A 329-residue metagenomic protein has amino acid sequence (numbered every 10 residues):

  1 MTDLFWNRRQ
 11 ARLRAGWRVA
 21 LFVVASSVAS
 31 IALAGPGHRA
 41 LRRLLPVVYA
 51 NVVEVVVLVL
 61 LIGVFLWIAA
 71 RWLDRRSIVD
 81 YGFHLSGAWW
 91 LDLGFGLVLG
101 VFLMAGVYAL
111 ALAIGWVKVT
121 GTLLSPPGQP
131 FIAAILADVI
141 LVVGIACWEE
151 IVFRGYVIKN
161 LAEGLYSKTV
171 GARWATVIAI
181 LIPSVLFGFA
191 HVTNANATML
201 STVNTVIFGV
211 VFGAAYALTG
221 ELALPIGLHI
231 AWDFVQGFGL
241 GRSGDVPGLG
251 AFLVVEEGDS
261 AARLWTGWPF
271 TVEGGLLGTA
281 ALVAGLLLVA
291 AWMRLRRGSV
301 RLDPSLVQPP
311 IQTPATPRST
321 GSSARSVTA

Functional and structural regions predicted by a protein language model:
M1-W90, F234-A329: N-terminal, membrane-interfacial amphipathic/helix-forming hydrophobic leader that caps and precedes the first
V56-L61, I135-V139, V152, V203-V210: Membrane-embedded alpha-helical segments of multi-pass membrane proteins, especially the transmembrane helices
W72-R76, A105-T120: Transmembrane alpha-helix boundary signature
G94, V98, I182, L186 (+4 more regions): Hydrophobic residues within alpha-helical transmembrane segments of multi-pass solute transporters/permease subunits
L97, V101-A113, V143, C147: Mid-bilayer segments of alpha-helical transmembrane spans in multi-pass integral membrane proteins that mediate
M104, R173-V192, V206: Small-polar-interrupted transmembrane alpha-helices in polytopic inner-membrane proteins
V143-G144, A190-M199: Membrane-interface helix caps and helix-loop-helix hairpins in membrane proteins
W148-I182, A217-E221: Membrane-interface helix/loop boundary segments of multi-pass membrane proteins
